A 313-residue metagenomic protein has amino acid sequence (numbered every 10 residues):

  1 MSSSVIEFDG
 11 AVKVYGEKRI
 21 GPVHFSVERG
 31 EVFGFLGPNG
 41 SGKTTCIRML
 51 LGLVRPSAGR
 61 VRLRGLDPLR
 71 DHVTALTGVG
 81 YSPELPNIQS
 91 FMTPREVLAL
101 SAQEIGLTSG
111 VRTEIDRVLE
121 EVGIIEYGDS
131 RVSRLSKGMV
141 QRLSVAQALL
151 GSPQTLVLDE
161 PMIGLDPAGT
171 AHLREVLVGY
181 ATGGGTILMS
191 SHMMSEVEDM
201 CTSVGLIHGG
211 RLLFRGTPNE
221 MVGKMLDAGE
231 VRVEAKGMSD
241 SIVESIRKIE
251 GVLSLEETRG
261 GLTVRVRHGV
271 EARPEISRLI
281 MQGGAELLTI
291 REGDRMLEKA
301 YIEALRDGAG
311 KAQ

Functional and structural regions predicted by a protein language model:
M1-V12, D307-Q313: ABC-family P-loop ATPase nucleotide-binding domain
V5-F8, K13-F214: ABC transporter nucleotide-binding domains
K13, P68, K236-M238, G269 (+1 more regions): Short beta->alpha junction loops/turns
R29, E126, A235-G237, H268 (+1 more regions): Non-catalytic surface loops within mature trypsin-like serine protease
R174-R267: ABC transporter nucleotide-binding domain
R267-Q313: C-terminal coupling/interaction segments
